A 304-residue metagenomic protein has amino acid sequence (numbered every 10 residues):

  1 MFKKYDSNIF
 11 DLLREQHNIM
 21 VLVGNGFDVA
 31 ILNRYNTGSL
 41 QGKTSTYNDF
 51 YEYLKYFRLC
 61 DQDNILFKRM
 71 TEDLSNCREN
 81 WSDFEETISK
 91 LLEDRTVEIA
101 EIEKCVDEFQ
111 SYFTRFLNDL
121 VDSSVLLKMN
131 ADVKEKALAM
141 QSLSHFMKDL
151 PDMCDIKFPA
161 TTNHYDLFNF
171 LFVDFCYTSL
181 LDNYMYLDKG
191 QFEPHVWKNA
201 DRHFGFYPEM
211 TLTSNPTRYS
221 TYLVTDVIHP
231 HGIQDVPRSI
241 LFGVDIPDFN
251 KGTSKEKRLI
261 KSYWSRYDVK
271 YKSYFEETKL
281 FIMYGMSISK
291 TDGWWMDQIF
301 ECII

Functional and structural regions predicted by a protein language model:
M1-F168, V173: Gly/serine-rich nucleotide phosphate-binding loop at the start of the catalytic core of nucleotide/ADP-ribose-handling
L12-E15, I156-F168, Y219-L223, Y274-E277 (+1 more regions): Short, conserved loop/helix-junction motifs that constitute active-site signature segments in enzyme catalytic cores
M20-G26, F172-C176, H229-H231, N250-F300: Glycine-rich anion-binding loop/nest that anchors nucleotide
A30-Y35, L181-Y186, S239-I240, T291-M296: A short acidic (Asp/Glu
R34-E52, Y186-F192, D245-I246, D297-I299: Short secondary-structure boundary/capping segments
Y53-D63, F192-E193, Y222-D226, I303-I304: Structural alpha-beta junctions
L54, T162, Y184-D188, I303: Hydrophobic, Leu/Ile/Phe/Ala-enriched alpha-helical segments that form helix-helix packing faces
V97-I156, S179, N183-E276: Active-site gating loop/helix substructures
